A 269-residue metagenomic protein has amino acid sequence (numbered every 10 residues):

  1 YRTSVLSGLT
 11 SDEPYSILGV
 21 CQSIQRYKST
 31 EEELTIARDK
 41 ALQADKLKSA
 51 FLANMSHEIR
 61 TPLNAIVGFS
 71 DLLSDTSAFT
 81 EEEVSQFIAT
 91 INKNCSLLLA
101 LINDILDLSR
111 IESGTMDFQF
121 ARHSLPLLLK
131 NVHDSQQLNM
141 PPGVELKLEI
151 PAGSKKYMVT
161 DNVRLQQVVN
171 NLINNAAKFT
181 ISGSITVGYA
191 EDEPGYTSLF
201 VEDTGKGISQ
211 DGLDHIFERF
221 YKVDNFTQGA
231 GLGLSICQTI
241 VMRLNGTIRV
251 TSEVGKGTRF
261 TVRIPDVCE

Functional and structural regions predicted by a protein language model:
Y1-T3, C21: Sensory-domain boundary capping and coupling elements
E13-S23: PAS-family sensory domains
E33-D75: Primarily the dimerization/phosphotransfer
I36, I66, I208-F220: Short conserved segment of the HATPase_c
D39, K93-L98: Short alpha-helical segment of the dimerization/phosphotransfer core of two-component systems
V67-F69, L97-L108, L128, V168: Coiled-coil phosphoacceptor/dimerization helix of two-component systems
S109-F120: Helix-loop junction within the histidine kinase core
